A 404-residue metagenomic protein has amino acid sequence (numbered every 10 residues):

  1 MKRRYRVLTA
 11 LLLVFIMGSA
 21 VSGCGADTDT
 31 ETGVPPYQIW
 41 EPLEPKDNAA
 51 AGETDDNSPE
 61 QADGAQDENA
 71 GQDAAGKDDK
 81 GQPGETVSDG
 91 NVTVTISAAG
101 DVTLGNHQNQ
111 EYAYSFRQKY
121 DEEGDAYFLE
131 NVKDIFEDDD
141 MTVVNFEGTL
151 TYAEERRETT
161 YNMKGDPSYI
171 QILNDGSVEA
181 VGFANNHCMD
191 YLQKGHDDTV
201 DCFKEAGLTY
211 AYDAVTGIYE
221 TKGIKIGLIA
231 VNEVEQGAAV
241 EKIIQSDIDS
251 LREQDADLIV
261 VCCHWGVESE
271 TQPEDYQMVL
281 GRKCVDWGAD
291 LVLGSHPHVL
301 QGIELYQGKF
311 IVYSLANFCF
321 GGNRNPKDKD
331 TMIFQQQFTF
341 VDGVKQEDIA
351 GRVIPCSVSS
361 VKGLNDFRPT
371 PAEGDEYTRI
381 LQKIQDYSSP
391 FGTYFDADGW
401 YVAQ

Functional and structural regions predicted by a protein language model:
M1-R3, D249: Short alpha-helical segments used as structural interaction elements across diverse proteins
R3-T28: Sec-dependent N-terminal signal peptides of Gram-positive bacterial secreted proteins and lipoproteins
G25-D47, G52-D56, E60, N69-G71 (+1 more regions): Acidic, metal/ion-coordinating pockets
